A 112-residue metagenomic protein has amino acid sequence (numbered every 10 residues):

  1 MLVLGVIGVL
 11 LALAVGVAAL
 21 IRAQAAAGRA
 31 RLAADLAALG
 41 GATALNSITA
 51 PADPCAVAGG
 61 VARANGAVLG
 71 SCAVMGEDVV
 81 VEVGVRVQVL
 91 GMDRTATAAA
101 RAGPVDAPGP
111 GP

Functional and structural regions predicted by a protein language model:
M1-D53: Alpha-helical assembly-interface signal, strongest on the long, hydrophobic N-terminal helix that forms
V15-A19, V81-A96: Short, structured secondary-structure boundary patches
L39-V87, A100: Short amphipathic secondary-structure patches
V89-P112: Low-complexity, S/T/G/P-rich flexible repeat/linker segments used as non-globular hinges and stalks within
